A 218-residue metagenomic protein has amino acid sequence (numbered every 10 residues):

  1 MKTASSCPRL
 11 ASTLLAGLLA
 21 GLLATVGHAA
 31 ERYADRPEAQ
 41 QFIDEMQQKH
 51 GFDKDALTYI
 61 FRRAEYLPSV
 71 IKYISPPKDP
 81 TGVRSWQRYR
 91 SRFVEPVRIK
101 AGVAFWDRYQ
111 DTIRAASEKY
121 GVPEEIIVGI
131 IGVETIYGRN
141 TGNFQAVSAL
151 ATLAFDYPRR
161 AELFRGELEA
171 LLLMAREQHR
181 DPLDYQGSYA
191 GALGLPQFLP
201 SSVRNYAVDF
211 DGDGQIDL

Functional and structural regions predicted by a protein language model:
M1-P8: N-terminal secretory signal peptides that target proteins for export/translocation
S12-L22: Bacterial N-terminal signal peptides
A24-G27: N-terminal signal peptide c-region/cleavage motif recognized by signal peptidases
A29-E38: Cleaved targeting-peptide boundary
A39-I43: Eukaryotic low-complexity, mixed-charge intrinsically disordered interaction/regulatory segments enriched in acidic
M46: Intrinsically disordered, low-complexity polar regions and short flexible loop motifs
F52-L218: Catalytic glycan-binding domains that act on GlcNAc-containing polysaccharides
